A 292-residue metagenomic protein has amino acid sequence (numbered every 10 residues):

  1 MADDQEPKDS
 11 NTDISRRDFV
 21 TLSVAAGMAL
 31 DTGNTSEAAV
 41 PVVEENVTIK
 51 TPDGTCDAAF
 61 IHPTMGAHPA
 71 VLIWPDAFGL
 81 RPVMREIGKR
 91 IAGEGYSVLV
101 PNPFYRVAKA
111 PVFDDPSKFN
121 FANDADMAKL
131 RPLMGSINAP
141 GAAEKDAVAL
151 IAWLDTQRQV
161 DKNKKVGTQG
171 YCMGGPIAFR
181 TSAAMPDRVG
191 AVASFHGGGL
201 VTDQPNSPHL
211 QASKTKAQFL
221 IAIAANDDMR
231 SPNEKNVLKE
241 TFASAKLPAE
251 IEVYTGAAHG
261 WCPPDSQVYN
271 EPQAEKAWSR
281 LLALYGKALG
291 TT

Functional and structural regions predicted by a protein language model:
M1-I14: N-terminal secretory signal peptides
I14-A29: N-terminal export leaders
N34-G66: N-terminal cap/lid segment of alpha/beta-hydrolase-fold proteins
H68-D76: Short beta-strand element of the alpha/beta-hydrolase
P116-G167: Gly/Ser-rich "nucleophile elbow"/oxyanion-hole loop immediately N-terminal to the catalytic nucleophile in hydrolases
A147-L210: Primarily recognizes the serine-hydrolase "nucleophile elbow" in alpha/beta-hydrolase and SGNH/GDSL folds
T215, I221-I223: Short beta-strand/loop motif that positions the catalytic acidic residue of the alpha/beta-hydrolase fold
A243-T292: C-terminal catalytic histidine-bearing segment of alpha/beta-hydrolase fold enzymes
